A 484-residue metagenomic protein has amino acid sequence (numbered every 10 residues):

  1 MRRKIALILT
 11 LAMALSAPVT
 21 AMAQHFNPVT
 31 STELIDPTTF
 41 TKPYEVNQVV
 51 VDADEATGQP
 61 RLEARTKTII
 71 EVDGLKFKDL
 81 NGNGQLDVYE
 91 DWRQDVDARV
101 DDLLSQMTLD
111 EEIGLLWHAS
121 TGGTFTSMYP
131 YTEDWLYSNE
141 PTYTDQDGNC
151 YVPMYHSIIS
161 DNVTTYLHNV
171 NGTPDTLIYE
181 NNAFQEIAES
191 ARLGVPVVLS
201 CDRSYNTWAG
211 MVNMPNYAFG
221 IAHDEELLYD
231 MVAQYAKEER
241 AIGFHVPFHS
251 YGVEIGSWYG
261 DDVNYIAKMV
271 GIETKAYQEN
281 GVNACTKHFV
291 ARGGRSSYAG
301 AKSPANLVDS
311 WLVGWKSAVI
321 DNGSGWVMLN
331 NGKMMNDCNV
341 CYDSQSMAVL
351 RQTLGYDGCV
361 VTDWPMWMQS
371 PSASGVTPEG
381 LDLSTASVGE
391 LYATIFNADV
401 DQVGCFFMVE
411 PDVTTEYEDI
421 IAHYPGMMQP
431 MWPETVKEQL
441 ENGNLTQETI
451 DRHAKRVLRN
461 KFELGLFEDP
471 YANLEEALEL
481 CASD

Functional and structural regions predicted by a protein language model:
M1, T20-M22: Oligomerization/assembly interface segments of phage tail-like spikes and tubes
M1-I8: Positively charged n-region of N-terminal signal peptides that target proteins for export
L9, M13-P18: Hydrophobic core
A23-D484: Glycoside hydrolase catalytic-domain context in secreted enzymes
